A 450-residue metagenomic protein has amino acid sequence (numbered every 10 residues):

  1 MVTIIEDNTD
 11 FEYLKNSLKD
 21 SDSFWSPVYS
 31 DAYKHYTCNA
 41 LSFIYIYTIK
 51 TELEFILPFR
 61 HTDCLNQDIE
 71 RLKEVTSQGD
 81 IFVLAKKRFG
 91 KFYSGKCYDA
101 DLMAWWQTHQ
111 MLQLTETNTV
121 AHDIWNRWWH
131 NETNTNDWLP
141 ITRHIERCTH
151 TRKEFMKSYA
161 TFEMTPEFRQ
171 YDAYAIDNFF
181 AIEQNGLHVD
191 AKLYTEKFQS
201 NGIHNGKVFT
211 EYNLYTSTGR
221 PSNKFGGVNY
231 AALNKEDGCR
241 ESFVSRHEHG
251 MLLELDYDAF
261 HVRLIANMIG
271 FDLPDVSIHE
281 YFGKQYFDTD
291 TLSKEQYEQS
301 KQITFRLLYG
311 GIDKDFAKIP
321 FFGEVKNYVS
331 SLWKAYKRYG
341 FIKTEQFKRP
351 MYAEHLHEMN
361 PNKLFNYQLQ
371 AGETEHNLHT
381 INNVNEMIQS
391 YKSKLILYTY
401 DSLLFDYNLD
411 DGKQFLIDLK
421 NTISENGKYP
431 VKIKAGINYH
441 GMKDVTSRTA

Functional and structural regions predicted by a protein language model:
V2-T3, S26-Q67, A191-K294, E345-I388 (+2 more regions): Acidic, glycine-rich two-metal-ion catalytic cores of nucleic acid-processing enzymes
V2-Y13, K19-F162, A259: Conserved DEDDh/DEDDy metal-dependent 3′-5′ exonuclease domain
S77-F89, D256, K314, L397 (+1 more regions): Short glycine-rich phosphate-binding loop at a beta-alpha junction
G90-P166, A175-N185, G226-P361: Helical catalytic core of nucleic-acid polymerases
S94-C97, L395, V431-I433: Generic structural signal for residues in well-ordered beta-strands
D99, A173, L193, Q299-K301 (+1 more regions): Short Gly/Ser/Thr- and Asp/Glu-enriched loop/turn motifs at secondary-structure junctions
G311-K318, V325-Q370, D406, D410-A450: C-terminal polymerase-core module
